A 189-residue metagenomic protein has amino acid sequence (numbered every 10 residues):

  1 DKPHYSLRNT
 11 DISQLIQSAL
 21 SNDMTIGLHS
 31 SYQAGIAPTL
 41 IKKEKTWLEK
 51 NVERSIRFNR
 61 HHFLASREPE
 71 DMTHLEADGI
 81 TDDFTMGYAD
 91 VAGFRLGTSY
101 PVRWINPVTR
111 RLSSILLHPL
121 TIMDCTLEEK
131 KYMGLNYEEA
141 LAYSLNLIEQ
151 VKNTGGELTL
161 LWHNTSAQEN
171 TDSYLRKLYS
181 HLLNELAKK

Functional and structural regions predicted by a protein language model:
D1-S66, N164: Metal-dependent polysaccharide deacetylase catalytic core of the NodB/CE4 family, i.e., the active-site-bearing domain
D11-L15, L40-L48, D71, Y143 (+3 more regions): A general structural detector for well-ordered alpha-helical segments in enzyme core domains, enriched
A19-D23, L141-K189: C-terminal domain-boundary segment and adjacent tail
M24-T25, M123-E128, L161: Short acidic (Asp/Glu) and glycine-rich catalytic loops that position anionic groups and cofactors
S31-Q33, A89, M123-C125, T165-A167: Short, glycine-/Ser/Thr-/acidic-enriched flexible segments
A37-K43, E68-H74, F94-Y100, N170-S180: Histidine/acidic-residue-rich catalytic or RNA/ligand-binding cores of hydrolases and nuclease-related proteins
W47-L145, E149-V151: Active-site-adjacent pocket scaffolds in enzyme catalytic domains
